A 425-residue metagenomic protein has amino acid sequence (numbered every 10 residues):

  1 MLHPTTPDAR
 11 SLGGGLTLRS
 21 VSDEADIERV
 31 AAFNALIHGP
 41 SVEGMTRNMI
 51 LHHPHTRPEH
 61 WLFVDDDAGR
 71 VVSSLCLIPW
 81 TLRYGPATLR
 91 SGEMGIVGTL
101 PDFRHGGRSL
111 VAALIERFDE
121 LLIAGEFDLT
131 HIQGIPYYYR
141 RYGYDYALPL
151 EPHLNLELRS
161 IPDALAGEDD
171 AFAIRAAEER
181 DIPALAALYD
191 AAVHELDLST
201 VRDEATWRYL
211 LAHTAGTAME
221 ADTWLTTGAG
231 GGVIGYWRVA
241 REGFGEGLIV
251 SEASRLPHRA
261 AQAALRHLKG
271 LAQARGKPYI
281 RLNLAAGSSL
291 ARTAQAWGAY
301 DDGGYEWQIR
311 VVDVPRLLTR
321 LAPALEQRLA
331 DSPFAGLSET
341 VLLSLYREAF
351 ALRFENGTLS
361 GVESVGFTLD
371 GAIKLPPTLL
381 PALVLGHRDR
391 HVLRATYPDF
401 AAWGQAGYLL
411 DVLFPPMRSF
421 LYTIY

Functional and structural regions predicted by a protein language model:
M1-E28, A32, P40, D66 (+4 more regions): Intrinsically disordered, low-complexity, positively biased terminal segments
S41-M49, E59-L62, S74-C76, L82 (+2 more regions): N-terminal, Lys/Arg-enriched amphipathic/low-complexity engagement segments that precede the first folded domain
F63, V72-S73, L77-P79, G107 (+3 more regions): Hydrophobic alpha-helical bundles that form the membrane domains of multi-pass transporters
G69-S74, G92, G231-Y236: Glycine-rich phosphate/pyrophosphate-binding loop shared by adenosine-nucleotide-utilizing enzymes
C76-P79, E151, R238, G404: Short clusters of small/polar residues that mark proteolytic maturation junctions
M94, H105-F118, L122, D128 (+1 more regions): Glycine-rich acyl-CoA binding loop
A124-D128, Q133-H153, A286-G304: Conserved active-site alpha-helix within GNAT-family acetyltransferase domains
Y146-A173: Flexible glycine-/small-residue-enriched beta->alpha junction loops that bind anionic phosphate/pyrophosphate groups
